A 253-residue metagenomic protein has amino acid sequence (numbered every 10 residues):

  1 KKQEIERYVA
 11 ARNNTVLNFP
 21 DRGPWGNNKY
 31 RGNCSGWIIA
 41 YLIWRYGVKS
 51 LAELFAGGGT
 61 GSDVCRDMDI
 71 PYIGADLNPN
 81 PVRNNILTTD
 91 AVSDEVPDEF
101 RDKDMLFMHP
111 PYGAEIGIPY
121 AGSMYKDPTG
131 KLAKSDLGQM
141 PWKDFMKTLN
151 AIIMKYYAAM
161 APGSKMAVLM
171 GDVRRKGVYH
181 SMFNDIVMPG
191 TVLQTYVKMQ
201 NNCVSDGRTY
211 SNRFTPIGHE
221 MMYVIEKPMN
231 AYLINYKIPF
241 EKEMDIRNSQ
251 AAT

Functional and structural regions predicted by a protein language model:
K1-T253: Class I S-adenosyl-L-methionine-dependent methyltransferase catalytic core
